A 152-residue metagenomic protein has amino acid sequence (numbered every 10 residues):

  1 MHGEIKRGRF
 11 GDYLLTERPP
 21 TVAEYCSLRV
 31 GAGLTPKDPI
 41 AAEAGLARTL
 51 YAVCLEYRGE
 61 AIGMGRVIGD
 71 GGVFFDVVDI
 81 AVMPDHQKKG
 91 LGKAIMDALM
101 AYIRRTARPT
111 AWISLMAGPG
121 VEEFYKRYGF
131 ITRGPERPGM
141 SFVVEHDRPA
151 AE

Functional and structural regions predicted by a protein language model:
H2-P39, A151-E152: Short amphipathic alpha-helix that is part of the acyltransferase structural core
A44-C54, P109-A111: A short helix-loop-beta-strand connector motif used in the catalytic cores of GNAT acetyltransferases and, in some
Y51-G65: Conserved beta-hairpin
V73-P84: Conserved acetyl-CoA binding element of GNAT-fold acetyltransferases
H86, G90-A98: Conserved acetyl-CoA pyrophosphate-binding loop and the N-cap/start of the following alpha-helix in GNAT-like
I95, K126-E136: Conserved acetyl-CoA-binding loop of GNAT-fold acetyltransferases
I103-A117: Conserved GNAT acetyl-CoA-binding A-motif
